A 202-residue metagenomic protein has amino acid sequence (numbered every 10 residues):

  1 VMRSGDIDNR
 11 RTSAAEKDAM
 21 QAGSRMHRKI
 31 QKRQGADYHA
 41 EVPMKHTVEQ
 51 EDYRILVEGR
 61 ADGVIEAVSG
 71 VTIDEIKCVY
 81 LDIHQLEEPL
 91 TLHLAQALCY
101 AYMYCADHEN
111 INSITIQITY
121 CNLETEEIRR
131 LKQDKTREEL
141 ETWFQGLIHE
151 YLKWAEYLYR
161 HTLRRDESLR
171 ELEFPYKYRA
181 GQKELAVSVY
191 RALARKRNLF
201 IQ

Functional and structural regions predicted by a protein language model:
V1-N9, S113-Y120, A155-D166: Short, compositionally biased low-complexity segments
V1-S69: Metal-dependent nuclease catalytic cores that hydrolyze phosphodiester bonds in DNA/RNA, characterized by
E16, L86-T91, P175, Q202: Short, charged/polar micro-motifs that form catalytic or ligand-binding hotspots
R25, L92-A95, K135-G146, K177-E184: Generic recognition of stable, solvent-exposed alpha-helical segments in well-folded globular domains
R33, Y104-D107, A192: Hydrophobic helix-cap positions at the C-terminus of alpha-helices in RecA-like/P-loop ATPase nucleotide-binding cores
H46-E141: Mg2+/Mn2+-dependent nuclease catalytic core
E138-R170: Polybasic (Lys/Arg-rich)
Y157-Q202: Conserved pre-motif I regulatory segment
